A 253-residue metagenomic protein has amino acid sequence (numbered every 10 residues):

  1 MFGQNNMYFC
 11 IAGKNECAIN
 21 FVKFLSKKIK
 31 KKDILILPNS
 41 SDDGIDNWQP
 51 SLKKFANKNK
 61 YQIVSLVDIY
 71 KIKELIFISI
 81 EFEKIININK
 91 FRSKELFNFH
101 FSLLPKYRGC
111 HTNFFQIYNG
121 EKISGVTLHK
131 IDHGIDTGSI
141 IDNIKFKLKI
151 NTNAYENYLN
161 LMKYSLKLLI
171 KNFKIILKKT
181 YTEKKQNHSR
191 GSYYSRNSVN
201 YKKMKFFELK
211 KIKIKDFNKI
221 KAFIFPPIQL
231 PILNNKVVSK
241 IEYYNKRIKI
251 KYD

Functional and structural regions predicted by a protein language model:
M1-D253: One-carbon transfer enzymes
